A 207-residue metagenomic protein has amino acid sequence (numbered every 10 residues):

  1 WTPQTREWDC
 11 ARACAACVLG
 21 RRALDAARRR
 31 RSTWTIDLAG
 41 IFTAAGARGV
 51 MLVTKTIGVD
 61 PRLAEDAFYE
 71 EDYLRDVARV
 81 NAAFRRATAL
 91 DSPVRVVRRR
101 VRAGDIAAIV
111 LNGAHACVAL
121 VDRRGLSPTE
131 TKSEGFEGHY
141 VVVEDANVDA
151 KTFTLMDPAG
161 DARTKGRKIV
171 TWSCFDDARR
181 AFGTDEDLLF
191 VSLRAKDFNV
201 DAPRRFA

Functional and structural regions predicted by a protein language model:
W1-V59, L111: Active-site nucleophile-adjacent alpha helix/oxyanion-hole segment immediately C-terminal to the catalytic cysteine
W34-L38, R102-A103, T171, N199: A diffuse structural propensity rather than consistent per-protein peaks
L38, T43, A47-A87: A basic- and aromatic-enriched beta-loop-alpha substructure that forms the phosphate/nucleotide- and DNA/RNA-contacting
G49-V50, C117, D187-F190: Hydrophobic beta-strand segments of well-ordered beta-sheets in folded domains
R62, D72-M156: Active-site-adjacent substructure of cysteine-protease-like catalytic cores
A67-V80, A87-P93, D187-V191, F198-F206: Core regions of eukaryotic protease modules
L111-N112, D122-G138, E144-A207: Noncatalytic regulatory segments and standalone regulatory/sensor domains
